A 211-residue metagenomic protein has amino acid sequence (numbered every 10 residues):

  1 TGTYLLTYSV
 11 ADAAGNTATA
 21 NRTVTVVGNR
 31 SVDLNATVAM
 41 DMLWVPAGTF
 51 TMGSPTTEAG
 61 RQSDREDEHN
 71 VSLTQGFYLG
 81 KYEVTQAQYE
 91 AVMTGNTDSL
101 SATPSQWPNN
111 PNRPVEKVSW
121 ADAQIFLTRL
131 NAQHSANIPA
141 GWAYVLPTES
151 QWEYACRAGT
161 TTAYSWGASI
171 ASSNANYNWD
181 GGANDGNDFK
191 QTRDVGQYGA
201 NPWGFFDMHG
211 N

Functional and structural regions predicted by a protein language model:
T1-T23: Serine/threonine-rich, repeat-prone extracellular segments and beta-strand-based repeat modules of secreted/surface
D12-G15, V84, Y89-T103, T128-N137: Short capping motifs at secondary-structure boundaries
A20, D41, P46, D67 (+3 more regions): Cysteine-rich, disulfide-stabilized extracellular repeat modules
V24-G28: Interdomain boundary/hinge segments at the C-termini of tandem beta-sandwich modules
N29-L34: N-terminal low-complexity, Pro/Thr/Ser-rich intrinsically disordered segments that act as propeptides or flexible
N35-S99, V118-A121, G210: A short glycine-rich, aromatic-capped structural motif
T51, P55-T56, N109, P114-N211: Functional-site microenvironments in short loops/helix caps that host divalent-cation chemistry
H69, L73, T97-N112, G186-K190: Short glycine/proline-rich turn/loop motifs
